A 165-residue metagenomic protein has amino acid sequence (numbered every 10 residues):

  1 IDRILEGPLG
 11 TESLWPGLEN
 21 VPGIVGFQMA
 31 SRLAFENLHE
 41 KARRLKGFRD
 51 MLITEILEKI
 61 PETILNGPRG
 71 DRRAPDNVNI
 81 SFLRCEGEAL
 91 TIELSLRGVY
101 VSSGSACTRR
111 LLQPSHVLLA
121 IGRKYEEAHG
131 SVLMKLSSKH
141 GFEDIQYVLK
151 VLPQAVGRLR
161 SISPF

Functional and structural regions predicted by a protein language model:
I1-A42: Conserved core segment of the aminotransferase class I/II
I1-R3, L65-G67, V101-S103: General beta-strand structural signal in soluble alpha/beta enzymes
D2, I24-R32, I53, L57 (+5 more regions): Predominant activation on well-ordered alpha-helical scaffold segments within soluble catalytic domains
V21-I24, R49, I53, P75 (+4 more regions): A general structural signal for well-ordered alpha-helical segments in protein cores
S31-T54, I64-A74, F165: Structural signature of PLP-dependent enzymes
L52-I56, P61-E93: Anionic-ligand binding region
V78-L133: Conserved C-terminal alpha-helix-loop-beta "cap" of PLP-dependent enzymes that closes/shapes the active-site mouth
Q113-F165: PLP-dependent enzyme catalytic core of the Aspartate aminotransferase-like
